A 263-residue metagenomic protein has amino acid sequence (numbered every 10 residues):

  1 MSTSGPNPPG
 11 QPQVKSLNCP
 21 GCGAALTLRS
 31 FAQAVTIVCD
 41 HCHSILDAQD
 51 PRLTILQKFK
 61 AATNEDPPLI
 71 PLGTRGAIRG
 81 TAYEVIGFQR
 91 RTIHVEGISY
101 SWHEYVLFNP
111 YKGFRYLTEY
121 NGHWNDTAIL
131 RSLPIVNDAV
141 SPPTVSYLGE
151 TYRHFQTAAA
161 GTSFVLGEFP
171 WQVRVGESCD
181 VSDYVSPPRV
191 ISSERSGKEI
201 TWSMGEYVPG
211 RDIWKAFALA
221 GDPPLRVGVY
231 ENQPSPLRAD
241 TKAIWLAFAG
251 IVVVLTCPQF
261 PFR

Functional and structural regions predicted by a protein language model:
M1-I78, F88-R91, V95-H103, K112-R263: Mixed-charge, low-complexity intrinsically disordered regions
T81-A82: Extended, Lys/Arg-enriched charged tracts that mediate electrostatic binding to polyanionic substrates
V85: Short acidic-hydrophobic catalytic motif
V106-F108: Short, acidic/hydrophobic/Gly-rich beta-strand patch recurrent on exposed beta strands that often constitutes part
